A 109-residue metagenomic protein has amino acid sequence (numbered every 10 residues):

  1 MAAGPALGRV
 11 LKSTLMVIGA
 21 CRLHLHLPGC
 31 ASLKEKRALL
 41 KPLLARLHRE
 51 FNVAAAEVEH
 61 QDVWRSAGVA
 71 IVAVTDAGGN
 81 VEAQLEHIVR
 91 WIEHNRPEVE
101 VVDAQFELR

Functional and structural regions predicted by a protein language model:
M1-L15: N-terminal amphipathic/basic-hydrophobic helices that include classical n-h-c signal peptides and signal-anchor
A3-L7, C21, A55-E57: Intrinsic disorder/low-complexity segments
K12-A54, N95: N-terminal first-folded block
I18, H24, A56-A77: Short, charge-patterned binding micro-sites
K34, A38, V58-E59, G79 (+1 more regions): Residues at secondary-structure transition points
K34, E59, W64-R65, E100 (+1 more regions): Generic, ordered loop/turn and secondary-structure boundary motif
V53-E59, V102-D103: A short linear hydrophobic-aromatic micro-motif
A73-R109: C-terminal structural segments of small proteins and small subunits
